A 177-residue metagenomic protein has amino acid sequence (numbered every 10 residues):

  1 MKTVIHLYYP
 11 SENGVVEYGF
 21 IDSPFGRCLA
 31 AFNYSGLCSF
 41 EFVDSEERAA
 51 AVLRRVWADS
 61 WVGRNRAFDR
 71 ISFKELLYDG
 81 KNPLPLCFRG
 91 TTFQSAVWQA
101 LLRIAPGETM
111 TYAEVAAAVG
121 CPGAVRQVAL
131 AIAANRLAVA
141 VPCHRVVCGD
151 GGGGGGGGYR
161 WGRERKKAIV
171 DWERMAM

Functional and structural regions predicted by a protein language model:
M1-G123, W172-M177: Basic nucleic-acid-binding alpha-helical/helix-turn surface characteristic of O6-alkylguanine DNA
K2-Y8, G149-M177: …primarily DNA-binding HTH/wHTH and HhH modules…
L101, C143-H144, I169: Structural signal for hydrophobic
G123-A138: Regulatory, non-catalytic segments
V139-C148: Short Lys/Arg-enriched helix C-cap and helix-to-coil transition segments that create basic nucleic-acid-contact patches
